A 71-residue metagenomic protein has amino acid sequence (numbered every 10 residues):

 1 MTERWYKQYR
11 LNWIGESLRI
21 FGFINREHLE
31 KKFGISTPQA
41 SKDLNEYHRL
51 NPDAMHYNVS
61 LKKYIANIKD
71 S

Functional and structural regions predicted by a protein language model:
M1-S71: Short, basic/aromatic recognition patches that contact phosphate-bearing ligands
